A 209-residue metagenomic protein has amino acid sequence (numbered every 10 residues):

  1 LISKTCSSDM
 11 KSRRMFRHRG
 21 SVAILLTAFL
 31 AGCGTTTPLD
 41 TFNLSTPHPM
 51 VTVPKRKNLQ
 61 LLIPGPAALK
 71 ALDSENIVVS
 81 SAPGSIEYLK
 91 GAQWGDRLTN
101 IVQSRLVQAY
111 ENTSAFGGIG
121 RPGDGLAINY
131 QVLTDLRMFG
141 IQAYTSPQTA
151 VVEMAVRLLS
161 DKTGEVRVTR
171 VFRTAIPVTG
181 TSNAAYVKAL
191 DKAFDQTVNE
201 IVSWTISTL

Functional and structural regions predicted by a protein language model:
L1-A31: Sec-dependent bacterial lipoprotein signal peptides
C33-N100, S207-L209: A structural "domain/chain start" motif
G34-K57, Q108, T113-E165, T179: Surface-exposed short loop/turn segments
P66, D135-F139, R173-A175: Generic short beta-strand segments
I86-Q93, K162-S203: Short secondary-structure boundary motifs at beta->alpha junctions and helix caps
T99, Q103, V107, T113 (+3 more regions): Extracytoplasmic/secreted envelope proteins and their assembly/folding machinery, especially bacterial periplasmic
